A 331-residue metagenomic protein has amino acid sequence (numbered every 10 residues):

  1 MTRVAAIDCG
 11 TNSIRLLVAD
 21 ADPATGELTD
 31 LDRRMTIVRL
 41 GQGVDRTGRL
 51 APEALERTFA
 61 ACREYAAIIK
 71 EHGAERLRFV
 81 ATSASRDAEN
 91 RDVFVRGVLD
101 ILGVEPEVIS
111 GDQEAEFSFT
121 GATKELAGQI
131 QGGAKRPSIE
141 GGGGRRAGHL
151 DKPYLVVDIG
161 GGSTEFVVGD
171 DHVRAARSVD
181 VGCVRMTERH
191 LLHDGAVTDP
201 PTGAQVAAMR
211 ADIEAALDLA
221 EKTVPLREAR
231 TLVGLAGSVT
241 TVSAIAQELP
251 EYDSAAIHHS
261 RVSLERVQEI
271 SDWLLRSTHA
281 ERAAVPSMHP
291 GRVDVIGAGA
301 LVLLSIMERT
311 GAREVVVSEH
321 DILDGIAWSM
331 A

Functional and structural regions predicted by a protein language model:
T2-T29: N-terminal basic/disordered segments at the start of proteins
V4, V18, G43-A74, A84-G132 (+2 more regions): Helical "lid/coupling" subdomains associated with nucleotide-phosphate turnover
C9, R34-T36: A structural signal for short, well-ordered beta-strand segments
T11-S13, T82, A122, G160-F166 (+1 more regions): Ser/Thr-glycine-rich phosphate-binding loops at phosphate-binding pockets of nucleotides, nucleotide cofactors
A24-L31, H172-R177: Beta-strand initiation motifs
R76-F79: Conserved beta-strand/loop subsegment of P-loop NTPase cores
Q131-H149: Intrinsic disorder/low-complexity segments
